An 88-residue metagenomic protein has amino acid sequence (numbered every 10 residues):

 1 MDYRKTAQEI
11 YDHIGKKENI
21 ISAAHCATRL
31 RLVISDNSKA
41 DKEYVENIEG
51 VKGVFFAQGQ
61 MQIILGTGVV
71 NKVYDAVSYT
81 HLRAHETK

Functional and structural regions predicted by a protein language model:
D2, C26: Functionally engaged cysteine thiol sites
Y3-H13, S35-E46: Short amphipathic alpha-helix segments
K17-A23, I48-V54: Short acidic amphipathic segments
T28-V33, G59-G66: A generic structural motif
D41-E49, V70-Y79: Charge-rich, low-aromatic oligomerization/scaffolding segments with amphipathic character
V54-Q62, R83: Conserved short beta-strand edge segments in small beta-sheet-based binding/regulatory domains
H81-K88: Single conserved hydrophobic/aromatic residue that forms the stacking wall/gate of nucleotide- or nucleobase-binding
